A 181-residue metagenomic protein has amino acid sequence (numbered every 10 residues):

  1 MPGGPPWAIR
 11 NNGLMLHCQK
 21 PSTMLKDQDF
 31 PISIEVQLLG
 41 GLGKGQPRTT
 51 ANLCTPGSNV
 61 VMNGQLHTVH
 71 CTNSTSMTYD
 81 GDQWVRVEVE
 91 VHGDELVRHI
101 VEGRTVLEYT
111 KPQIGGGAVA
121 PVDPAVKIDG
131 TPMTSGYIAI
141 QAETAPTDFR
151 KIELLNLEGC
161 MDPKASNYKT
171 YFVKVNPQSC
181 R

Functional and structural regions predicted by a protein language model:
M1-G159, P163-S166, Y171-K174: Carbohydrate-interacting regions of secretory-pathway proteins
V173-R181: Short, disulfide-bonded extracellular cysteine-rich repeat modules
